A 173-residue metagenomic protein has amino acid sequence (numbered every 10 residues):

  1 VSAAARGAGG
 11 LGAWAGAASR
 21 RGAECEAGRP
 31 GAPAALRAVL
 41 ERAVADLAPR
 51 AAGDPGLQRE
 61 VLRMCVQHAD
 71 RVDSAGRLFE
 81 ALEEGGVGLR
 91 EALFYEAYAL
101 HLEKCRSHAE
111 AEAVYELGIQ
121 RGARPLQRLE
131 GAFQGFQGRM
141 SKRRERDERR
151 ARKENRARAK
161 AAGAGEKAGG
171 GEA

Functional and structural regions predicted by a protein language model:
V1-A173: Alpha-helical solenoid scaffolds in eukaryotic macromolecular assemblies
